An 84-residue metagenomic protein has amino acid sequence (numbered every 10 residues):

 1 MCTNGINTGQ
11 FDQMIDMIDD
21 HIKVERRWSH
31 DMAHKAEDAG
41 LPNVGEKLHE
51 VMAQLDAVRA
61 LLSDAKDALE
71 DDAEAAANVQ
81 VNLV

Functional and structural regions predicted by a protein language model:
M1-I6, A76-V84: Short intrinsically disordered terminal tails
C2-K35: N-terminal acidic leader/helix
R27-V81: Short, charge-rich amphipathic interface segments used for partner binding and complex assembly
